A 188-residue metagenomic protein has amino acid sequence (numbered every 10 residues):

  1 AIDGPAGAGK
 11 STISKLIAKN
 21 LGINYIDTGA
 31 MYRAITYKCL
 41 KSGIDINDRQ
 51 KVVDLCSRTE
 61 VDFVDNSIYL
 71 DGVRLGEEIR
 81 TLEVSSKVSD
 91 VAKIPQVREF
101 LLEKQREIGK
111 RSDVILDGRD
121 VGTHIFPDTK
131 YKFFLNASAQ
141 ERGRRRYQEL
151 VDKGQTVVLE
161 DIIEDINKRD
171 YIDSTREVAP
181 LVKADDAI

Functional and structural regions predicted by a protein language model:
I2: Hydrophobic anchor at the beta1->P-loop junction of P-loop NTPases
G7: Walker A (P-loop) phosphate-binding loop of P-loop NTPases
K10: Conserved lysine of the Walker
I13: Hydrophobic positions on the alpha1 helix immediately C-terminal to the Walker A/P-loop
L16: Active-site signature of alpha/beta-hydrolase-fold catalytic machinery across serine- and Asp/Cys-nucleophile hydrolases
N20-T81: N-terminal phosphate/diphosphate-binding loop that engages ATP/GTP or pyrophosphate donors across diverse enzyme folds
D54-L55, D65-N66, Q105-R111, R119 (+3 more regions): Small-molecule kinase domains that catalyze NTP-dependent phosphoryl transfer to phosphate-bearing small molecules
G76-K153: ATP-dependent NMP and nucleoside kinases share a basic, alpha-helical "lid"
